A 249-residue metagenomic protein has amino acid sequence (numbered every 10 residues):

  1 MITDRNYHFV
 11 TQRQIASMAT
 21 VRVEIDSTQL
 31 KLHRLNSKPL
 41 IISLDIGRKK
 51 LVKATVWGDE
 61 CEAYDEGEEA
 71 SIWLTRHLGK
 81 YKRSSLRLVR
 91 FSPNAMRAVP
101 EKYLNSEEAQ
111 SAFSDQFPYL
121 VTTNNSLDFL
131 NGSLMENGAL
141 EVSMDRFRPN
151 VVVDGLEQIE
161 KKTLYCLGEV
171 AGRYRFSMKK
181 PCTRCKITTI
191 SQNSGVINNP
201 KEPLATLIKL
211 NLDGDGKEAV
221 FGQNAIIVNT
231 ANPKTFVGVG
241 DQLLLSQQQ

Functional and structural regions predicted by a protein language model:
M1-Q249: Metal-cofactor-dependent catalytic cores
